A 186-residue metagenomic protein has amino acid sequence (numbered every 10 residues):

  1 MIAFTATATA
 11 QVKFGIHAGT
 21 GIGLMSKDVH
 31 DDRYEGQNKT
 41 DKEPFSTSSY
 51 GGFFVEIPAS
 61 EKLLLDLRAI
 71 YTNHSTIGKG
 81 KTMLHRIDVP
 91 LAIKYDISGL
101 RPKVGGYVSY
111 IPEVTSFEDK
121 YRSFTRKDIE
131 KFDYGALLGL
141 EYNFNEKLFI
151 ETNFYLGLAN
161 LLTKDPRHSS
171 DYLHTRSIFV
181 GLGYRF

Functional and structural regions predicted by a protein language model:
A8, I57-E61, Y95-G99, F144-E146 (+1 more regions): Outer-membrane beta-barrel strand-turn architecture
A10-F53, I111, K120, G183-F186: Short glycine/proline- and aromatic-enriched beta-strand/turn motifs that initiate or cap beta-hairpins
V12-F14, K62-L65, G99-P102, E146-T152: Repeated loop/turn-to-beta-strand initiation elements of outer-membrane beta-barrel proteins
I16-A18, L67-A69, L91, V104 (+3 more regions): Membrane-embedded beta-strand positions of outer-membrane beta-barrel proteins
T20-S26, Y71-S75, M83, I97-G99 (+3 more regions): Transmembrane beta-strands of outer-membrane beta-barrel pores
K27-E35, I77-M83, V114-Y121, L162-R167: Outer-membrane beta-barrel translocator domains and adjoining extracellular loop/strand segments of Gram-negative
K27-H30, F124-D128, A136-L138, N143-F186: Predominantly the C-terminal beta-signal and adjacent terminal strand-loop region of outer-membrane beta-barrel
T47-F53, I87-L91, L100, Y134-L138 (+1 more regions): Hydrophobic, lipid-facing positions within transmembrane beta-strands of outer-membrane proteins
